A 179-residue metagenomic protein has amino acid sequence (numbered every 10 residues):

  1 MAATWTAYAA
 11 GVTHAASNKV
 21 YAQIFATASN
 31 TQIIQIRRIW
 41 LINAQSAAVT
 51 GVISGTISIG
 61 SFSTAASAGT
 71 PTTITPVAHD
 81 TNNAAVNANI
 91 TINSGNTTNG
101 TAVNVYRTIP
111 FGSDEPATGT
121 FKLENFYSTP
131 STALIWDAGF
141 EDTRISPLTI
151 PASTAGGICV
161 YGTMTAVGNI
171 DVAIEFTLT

Functional and structural regions predicted by a protein language model:
M1-T179: Surface-exposed, low-hydrophobicity beta-strand/loop segments enriched in small/polar/acidic residues
